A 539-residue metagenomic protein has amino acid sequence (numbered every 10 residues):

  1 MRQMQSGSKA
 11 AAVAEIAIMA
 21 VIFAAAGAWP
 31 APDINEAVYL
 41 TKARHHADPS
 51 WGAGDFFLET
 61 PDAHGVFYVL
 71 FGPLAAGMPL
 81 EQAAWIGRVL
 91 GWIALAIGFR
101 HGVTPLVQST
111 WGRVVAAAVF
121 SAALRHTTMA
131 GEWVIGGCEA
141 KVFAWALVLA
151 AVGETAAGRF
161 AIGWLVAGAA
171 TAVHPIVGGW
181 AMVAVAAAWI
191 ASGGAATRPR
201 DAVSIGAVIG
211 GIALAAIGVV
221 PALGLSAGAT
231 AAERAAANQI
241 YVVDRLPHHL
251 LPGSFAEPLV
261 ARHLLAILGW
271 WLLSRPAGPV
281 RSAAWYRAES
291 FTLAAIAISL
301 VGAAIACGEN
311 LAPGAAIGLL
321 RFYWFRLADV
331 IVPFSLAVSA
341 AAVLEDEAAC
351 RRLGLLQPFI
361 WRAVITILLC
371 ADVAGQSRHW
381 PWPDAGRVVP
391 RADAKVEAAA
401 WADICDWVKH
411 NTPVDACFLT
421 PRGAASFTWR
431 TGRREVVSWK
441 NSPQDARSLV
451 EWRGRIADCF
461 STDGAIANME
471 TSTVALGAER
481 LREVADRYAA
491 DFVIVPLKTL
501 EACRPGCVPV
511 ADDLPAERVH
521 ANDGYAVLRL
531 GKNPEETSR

Functional and structural regions predicted by a protein language model:
M4, F143-I162, A195: Membrane-interface transmembrane helices that cradle and orient dolichyl/undecaprenyl
A24-Y39, A47, G52, E59-H64 (+3 more regions): Transmembrane catalytic cores of multi-pass membrane glycosyltransferases and polysaccharide-assembly enzymes
T41-R44, F57-Q82, A170: Short hydrophobic/aromatic helix or loop-helix immediately within or flanking a transmembrane segment in polytopic
H64, W111-A150, Y323-F334: Membrane-interface micro-motifs in multi-pass membrane enzymes
I86-Q108: Transmembrane-helix motifs of polytopic, lipid-linked glycan transferases
V152-E154, A161-A186, V208-A213: Membrane-interface alpha helices of multi-pass inner-membrane proteins
I209, E345-H379: Signature aromatic-anchored transmembrane alpha helix within multi-pass, membrane-resident enzymes that catalyze glycan
K395-N468, A478, R482-E501: Short periplasmic/luminal acceptor-recognition loop of GT-C membrane glycosyltransferases, typified by
